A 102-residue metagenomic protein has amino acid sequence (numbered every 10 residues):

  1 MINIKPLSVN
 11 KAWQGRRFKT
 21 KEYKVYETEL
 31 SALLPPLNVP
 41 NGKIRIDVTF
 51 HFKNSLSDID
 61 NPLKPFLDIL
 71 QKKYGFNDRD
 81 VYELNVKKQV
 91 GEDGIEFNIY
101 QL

Functional and structural regions predicted by a protein language model:
M1-L102: Acidic, proline/glycine-enriched N-terminal capping motif
